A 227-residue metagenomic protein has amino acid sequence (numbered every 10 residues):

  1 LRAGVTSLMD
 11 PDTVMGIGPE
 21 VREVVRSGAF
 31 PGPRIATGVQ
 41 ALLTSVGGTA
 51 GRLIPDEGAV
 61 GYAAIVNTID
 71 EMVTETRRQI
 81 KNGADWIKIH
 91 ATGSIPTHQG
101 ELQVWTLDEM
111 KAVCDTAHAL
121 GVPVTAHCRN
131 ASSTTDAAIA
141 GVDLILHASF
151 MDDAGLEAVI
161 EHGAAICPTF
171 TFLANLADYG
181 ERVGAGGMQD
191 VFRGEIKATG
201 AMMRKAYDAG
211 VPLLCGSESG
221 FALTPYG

Functional and structural regions predicted by a protein language model:
L1-E20, G32-A41, A84-I95, P123 (+3 more regions): Divalent metal-dependent hydrolysis catalytic cores, especially in the metallo-beta-lactamase
V21-E23, G48-A50, T134-A140: Distinct, well-ordered alpha-helical segments
V25-A29, I80-K81, E157-G163: Acidic (Asp/Glu)-rich catalytic clusters
V25-P33, A119-G121: Short helix-capping segments at alpha-helix termini
A29-A64: Metal-cofactor-binding active-site regions of metalloenzymes
R52-T74, L102, P123: Active-site mouth loops of central-metabolism enzymes
I65-I80, C128-T135: Short, acidic/polar
H90-A201, A209, L214-A222: Active-site core of metal-dependent hydrolases
